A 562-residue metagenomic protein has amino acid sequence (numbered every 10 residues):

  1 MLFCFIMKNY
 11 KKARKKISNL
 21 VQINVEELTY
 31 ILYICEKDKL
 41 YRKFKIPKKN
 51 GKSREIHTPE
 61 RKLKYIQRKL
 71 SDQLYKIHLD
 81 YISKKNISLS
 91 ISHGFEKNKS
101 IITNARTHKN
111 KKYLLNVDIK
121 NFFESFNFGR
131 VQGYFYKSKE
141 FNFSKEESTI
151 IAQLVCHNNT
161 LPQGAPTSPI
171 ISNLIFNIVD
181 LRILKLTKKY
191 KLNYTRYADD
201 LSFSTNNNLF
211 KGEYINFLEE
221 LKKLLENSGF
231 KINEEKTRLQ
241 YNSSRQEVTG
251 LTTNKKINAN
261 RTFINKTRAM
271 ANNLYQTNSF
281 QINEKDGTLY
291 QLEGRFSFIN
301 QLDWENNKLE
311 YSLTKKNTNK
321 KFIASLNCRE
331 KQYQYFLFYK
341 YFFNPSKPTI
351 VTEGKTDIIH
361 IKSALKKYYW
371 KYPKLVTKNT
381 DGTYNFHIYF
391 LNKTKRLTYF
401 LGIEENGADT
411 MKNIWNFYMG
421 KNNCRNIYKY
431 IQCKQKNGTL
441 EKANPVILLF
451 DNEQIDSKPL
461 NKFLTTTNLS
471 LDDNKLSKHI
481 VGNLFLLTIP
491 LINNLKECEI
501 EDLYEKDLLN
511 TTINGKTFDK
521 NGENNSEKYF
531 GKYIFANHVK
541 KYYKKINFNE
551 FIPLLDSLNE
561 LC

Functional and structural regions predicted by a protein language model:
F5-P47, I56-S125, R130-S144, I150-N158 (+5 more regions): Right-hand nucleic-acid polymerase module
K48-K52, N158-T160, L337-K347: A short, surface-exposed helix-loop junction/capping segment
K99-H108, Y190, Y335-Y339, K434-K436: Catalytic micro-motifs at enzyme active sites that drive phosphoryl/nucleotidyl and oxygen chemistry
K111-Y113, Y194, R245, P348 (+1 more regions): The start of beta-strands in P-loop NTPase/AAA+ ATPase cores
N116-K120, G164, S168, Y190-N208: Catalytic palm active-site di-aspartate
T195-D199, E234-E235, P345, A443: Short Gly/Ser/Thr- and Asp/Glu-enriched loop/turn motifs at secondary-structure junctions
N207-K211, E453-I455: Helix N-cap motif at beta-to-alpha junctions
K320-C562: Acidic, divalent-metal-binding catalytic cores of TOPRIM and closely related two-metal-ion phosphodiester/pyrophosphate
